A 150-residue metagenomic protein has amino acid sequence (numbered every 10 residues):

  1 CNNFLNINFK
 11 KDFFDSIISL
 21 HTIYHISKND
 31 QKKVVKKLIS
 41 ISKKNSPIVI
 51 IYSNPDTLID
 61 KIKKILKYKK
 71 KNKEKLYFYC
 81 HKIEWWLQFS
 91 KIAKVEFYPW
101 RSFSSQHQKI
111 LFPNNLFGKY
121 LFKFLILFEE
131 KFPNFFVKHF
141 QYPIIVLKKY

Functional and structural regions predicted by a protein language model:
C1-I7: Conserved SAM-binding strand-loop segment of SAM-dependent methyltransferases
F14-D15: Local beta-strand N-terminus motif with an aromatic residue
I18: A conserved beta-strand element that flanks and buttresses the S-adenosyl-L-methionine
H21-H25: Short catalytic micro-motifs in class I SAM-dependent methyltransferases
K32-K44: A short glycine-rich, Lys/Arg-flanked "PGG" loop and its adjoining helix->strand segment in the class I
V49-K71: Conserved class I S-adenosyl-L-methionine
K75-F97: Short alpha-helix
F97-Y150: A C-terminal cap/extension of S-adenosyl-L-methionine-dependent methyltransferases that defines the acceptor-substrate
